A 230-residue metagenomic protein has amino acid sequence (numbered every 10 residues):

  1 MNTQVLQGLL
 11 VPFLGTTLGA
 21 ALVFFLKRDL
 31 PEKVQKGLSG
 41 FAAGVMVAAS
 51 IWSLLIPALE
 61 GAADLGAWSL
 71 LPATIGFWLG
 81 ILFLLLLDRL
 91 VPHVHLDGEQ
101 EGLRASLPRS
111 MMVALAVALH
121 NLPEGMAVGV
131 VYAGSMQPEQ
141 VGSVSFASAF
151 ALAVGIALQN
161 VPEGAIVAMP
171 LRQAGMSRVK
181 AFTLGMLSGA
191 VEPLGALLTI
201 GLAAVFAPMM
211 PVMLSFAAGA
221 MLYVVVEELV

Functional and structural regions predicted by a protein language model:
M1-V230: Intrinsically disordered, metal-sensing/regulatory segments
